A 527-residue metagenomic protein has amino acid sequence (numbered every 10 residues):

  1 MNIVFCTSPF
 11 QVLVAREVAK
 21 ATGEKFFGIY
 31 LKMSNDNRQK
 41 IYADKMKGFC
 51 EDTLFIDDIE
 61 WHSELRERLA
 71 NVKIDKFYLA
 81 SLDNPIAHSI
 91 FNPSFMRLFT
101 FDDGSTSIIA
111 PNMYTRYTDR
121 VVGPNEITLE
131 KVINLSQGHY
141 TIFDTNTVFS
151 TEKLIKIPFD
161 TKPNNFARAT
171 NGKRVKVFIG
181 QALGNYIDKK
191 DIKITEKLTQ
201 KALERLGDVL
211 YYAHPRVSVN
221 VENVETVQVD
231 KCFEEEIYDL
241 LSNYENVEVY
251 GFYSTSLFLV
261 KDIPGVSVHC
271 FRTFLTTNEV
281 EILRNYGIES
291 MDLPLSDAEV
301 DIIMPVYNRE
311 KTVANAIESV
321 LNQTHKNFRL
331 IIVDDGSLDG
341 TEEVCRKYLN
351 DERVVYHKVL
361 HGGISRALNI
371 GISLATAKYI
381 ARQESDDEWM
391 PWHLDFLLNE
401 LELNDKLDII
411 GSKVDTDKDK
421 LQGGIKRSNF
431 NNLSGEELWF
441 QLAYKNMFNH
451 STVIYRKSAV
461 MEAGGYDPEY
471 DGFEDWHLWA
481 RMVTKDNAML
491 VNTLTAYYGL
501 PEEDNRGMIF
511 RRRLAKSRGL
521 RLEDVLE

Functional and structural regions predicted by a protein language model:
V4-G123, S256-F258: Active-site and donor-binding regions of nucleotide-sugar-utilizing enzymes
L13-V14, S34-Y42, I86-A87, I108-I109 (+4 more regions): Short, charged/polar "capping" segments at the starts of alpha-helices and the immediately preceding loops
L31-K32, A80-D83, L98-I109, V175-G184 (+4 more regions): Short loop/turn segments at strand-loop or loop-helix junctions that form parts of catalytic or ligand-binding pockets
I59-L65, P215-I263, L283: Donor nucleotide-activated moiety binding/catalytic core segment of transferases that use nucleotide-activated donors
F101-A182: A nucleotide-sugar donor-handling region in carbohydrate enzymes
G172-A213, V217: Conserved catalytic-core segment of nucleotide-activated headgroup transferases in glycan assembly
S256-P294: Catalytic binding pocket for nucleotide-activated donors in carbohydrate/polymer assembly enzymes
L295-K516: Nucleotide-sugar donor-binding/catalytic module of glycosyltransferases that assemble extracellular/cell-envelope
